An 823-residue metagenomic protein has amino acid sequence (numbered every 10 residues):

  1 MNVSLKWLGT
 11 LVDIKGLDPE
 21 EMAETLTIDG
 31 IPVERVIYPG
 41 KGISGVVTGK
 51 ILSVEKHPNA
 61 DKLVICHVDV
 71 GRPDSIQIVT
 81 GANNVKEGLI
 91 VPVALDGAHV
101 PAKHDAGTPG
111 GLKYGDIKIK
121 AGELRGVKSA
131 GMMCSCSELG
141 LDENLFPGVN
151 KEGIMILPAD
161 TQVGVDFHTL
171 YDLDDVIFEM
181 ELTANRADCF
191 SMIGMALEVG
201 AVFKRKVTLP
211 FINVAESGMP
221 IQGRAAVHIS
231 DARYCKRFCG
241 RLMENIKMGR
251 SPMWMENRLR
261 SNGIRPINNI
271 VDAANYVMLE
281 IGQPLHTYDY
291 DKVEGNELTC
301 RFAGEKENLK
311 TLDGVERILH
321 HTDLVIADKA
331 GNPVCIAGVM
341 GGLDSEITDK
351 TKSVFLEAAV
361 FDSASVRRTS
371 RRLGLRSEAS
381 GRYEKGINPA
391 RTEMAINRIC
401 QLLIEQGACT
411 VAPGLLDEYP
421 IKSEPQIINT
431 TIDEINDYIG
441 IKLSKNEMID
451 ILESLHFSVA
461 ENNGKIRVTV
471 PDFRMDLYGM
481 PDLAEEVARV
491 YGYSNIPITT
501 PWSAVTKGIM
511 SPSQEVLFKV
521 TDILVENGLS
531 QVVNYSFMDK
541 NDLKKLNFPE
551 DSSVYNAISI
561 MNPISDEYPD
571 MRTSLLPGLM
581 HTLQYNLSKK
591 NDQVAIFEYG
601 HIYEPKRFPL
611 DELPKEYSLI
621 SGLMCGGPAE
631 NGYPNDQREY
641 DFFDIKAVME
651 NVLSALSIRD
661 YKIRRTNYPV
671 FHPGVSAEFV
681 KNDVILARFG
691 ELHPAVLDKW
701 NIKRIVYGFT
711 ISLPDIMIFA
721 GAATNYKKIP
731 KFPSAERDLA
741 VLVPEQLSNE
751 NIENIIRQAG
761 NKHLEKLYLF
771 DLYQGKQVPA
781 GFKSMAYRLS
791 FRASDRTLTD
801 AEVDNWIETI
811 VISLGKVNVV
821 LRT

Functional and structural regions predicted by a protein language model:
M1-M219, F355, R372-G374, E378 (+2 more regions): Phosphate-backbone binding interfaces of nucleic-acid-interacting proteins
N2, E453-A460, D476, N534 (+5 more regions): A carboxyl-terminal module marker
V3-G9, D174-T183, K236-E244, E378-G386 (+8 more regions): Short, hydrophobic beta-strand segments
L5, L11, E24, V64 (+3 more regions): Glycine/proline-enriched, intrinsically flexible loops and inter-domain linkers
T48-I78, G164, E256, N268 (+1 more regions): Conserved mixed alpha/beta core segments that line enzyme active sites in large multi-domain catalysts
R125-C134, E138-G140, N150-M155, H168-T169 (+6 more regions): Mobile "lid/hinge" segments at catalytic clefts and subdomain interfaces of large enzymes
V199-I229, G407-I435, I441-K442: Terminal amphipathic helices with adjacent charged low-complexity linkers/tails
I428-V594, R737, S790-A793, L798 (+1 more regions): Extended, well-folded interaction surfaces typified by the phenylalanyl-tRNA synthetase beta subunit core
